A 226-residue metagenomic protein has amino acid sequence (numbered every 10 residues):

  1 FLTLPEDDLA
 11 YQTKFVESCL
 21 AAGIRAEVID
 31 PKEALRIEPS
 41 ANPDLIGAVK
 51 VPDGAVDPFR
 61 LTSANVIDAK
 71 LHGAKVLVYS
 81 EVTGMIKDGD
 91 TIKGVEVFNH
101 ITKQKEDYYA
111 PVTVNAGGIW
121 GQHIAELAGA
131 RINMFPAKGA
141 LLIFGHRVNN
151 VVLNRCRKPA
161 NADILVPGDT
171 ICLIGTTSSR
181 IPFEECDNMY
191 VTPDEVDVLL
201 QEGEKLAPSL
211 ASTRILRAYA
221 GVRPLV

Functional and structural regions predicted by a protein language model:
F1-I37, A162-D163: Dinucleotide-binding Rossmann-like beta1-alpha1 core, especially the glycine-rich loop that anchors the ADP
D7, A41-L45, I86-G94, V148: A short, glycine/Asx- and small/polar-enriched loop/turn that sits immediately N-terminal to a beta-strand
D8, Q12, E27, P58 (+3 more regions): Generic structural signal for well-ordered, non-membrane alpha-helical segments in soluble metabolic enzymes
V16-A26, K32, R60-A64, E202-S209: Internal alpha-helical scaffold of NAD(P)-dependent oxidoreductase catalytic cores
A21-I24, P39, L71-K75, K87 (+1 more regions): Generic secondary-structure signature for well-ordered alpha-helical cores
D30, V78-S80, R217: Short loop/edge segments at beta-strand edges and connector loops that shape dinucleotide/nucleotide cofactor-binding
A48-V112: Helical element adjacent to the flavin cofactor pocket in flavoenzyme catalytic cores
D107-P111, N115-V226: Active-site substrate-recognition segment that forms the wall of the catalytic cavity or substrate channel
